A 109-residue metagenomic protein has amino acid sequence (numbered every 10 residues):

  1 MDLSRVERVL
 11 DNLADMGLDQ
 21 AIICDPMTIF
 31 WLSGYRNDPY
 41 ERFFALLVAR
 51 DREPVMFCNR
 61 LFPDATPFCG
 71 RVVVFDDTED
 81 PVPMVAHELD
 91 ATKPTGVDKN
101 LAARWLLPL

Functional and structural regions predicted by a protein language model:
M1-L109: A composition/biophysics-driven feature that prefers long, compositionally simple stretches
